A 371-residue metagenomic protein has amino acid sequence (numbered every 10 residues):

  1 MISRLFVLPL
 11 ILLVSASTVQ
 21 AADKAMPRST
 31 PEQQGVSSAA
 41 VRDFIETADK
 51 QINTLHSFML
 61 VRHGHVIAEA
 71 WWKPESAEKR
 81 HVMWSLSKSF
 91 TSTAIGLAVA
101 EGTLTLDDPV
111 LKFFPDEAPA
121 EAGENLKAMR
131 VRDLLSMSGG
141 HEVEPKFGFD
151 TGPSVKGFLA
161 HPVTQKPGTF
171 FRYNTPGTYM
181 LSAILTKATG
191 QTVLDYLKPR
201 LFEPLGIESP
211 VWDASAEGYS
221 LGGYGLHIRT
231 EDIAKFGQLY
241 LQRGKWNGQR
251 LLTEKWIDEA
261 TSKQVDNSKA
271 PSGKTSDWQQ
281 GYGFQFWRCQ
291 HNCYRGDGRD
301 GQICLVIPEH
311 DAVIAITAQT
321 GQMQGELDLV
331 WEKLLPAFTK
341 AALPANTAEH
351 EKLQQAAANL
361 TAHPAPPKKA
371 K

Functional and structural regions predicted by a protein language model:
R42, G64, R80-D107, L134 (+2 more regions): Active-site SXXK
E46-S76, L305, D311-I314: A short, well-structured edge-of-sheet supersecondary motif
K50-F58, W72-D116, G123-M129, K166-Y173: Short active-site loop at a secondary-structure junction that contains or immediately precedes the catalytic residue(s)
V82, E101-G139, A160, Q191-Y224 (+1 more regions): Active-site helix/loop module of the DD-peptidase/beta-lactamase fold, centered on the serine-lysine SxxK catalytic
G139-A214: A small/polar active-site loop signature that marks catalytic segments
G177-I184, Y224-K245, Q302-Q319: Active-site-proximal alpha-helical segments within enzyme catalytic domains
I207-S209, D258-I314: Active-site Gly/Thr loop motif
Q324-K371: Short, gly/Ser/Thr-rich active-site loops of penicillin-recognizing serine hydrolases
